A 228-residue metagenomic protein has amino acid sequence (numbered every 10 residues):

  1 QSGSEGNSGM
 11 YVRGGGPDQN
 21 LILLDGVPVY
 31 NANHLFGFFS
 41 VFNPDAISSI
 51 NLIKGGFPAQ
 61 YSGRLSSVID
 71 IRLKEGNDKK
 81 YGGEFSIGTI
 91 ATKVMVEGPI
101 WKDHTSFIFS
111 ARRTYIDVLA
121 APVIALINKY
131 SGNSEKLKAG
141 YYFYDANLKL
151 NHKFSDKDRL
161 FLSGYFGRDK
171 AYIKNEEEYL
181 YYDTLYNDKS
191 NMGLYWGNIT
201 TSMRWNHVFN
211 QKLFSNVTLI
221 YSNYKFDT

Functional and structural regions predicted by a protein language model:
Q1, Q211, K225-T228: Short, intrinsically disordered, charge-balanced linker/junction segments flanking boundaries in proteins
Q1-P58, K74-E75, A91: Periplasmic N-terminal accessory/gating domains of Gram-negative outer-membrane beta-barrel systems
S4, N31, G63-L65, G88 (+3 more regions): Residue-level preference for beta-strand/loop junctions
H34, K80-G82, S131-K136, D183-N191 (+2 more regions): Extracellular loop and loop/strand-boundary signature of outer-membrane beta-barrel proteins
G37-S40, S48-P58, S67-G98, S106-R112 (+2 more regions): Short strand-turn segments of transmembrane beta-barrel domains in outer membranes, especially the first one or two
I90-R113, G132-A171, Y195-Y221: Transmembrane beta-barrel wall of Gram-negative outer-membrane proteins
A120-L126, G167, Y172-Y181, L219-S222 (+1 more regions): Outer-membrane beta-barrel translocator domains and adjoining extracellular loop/strand segments of Gram-negative
